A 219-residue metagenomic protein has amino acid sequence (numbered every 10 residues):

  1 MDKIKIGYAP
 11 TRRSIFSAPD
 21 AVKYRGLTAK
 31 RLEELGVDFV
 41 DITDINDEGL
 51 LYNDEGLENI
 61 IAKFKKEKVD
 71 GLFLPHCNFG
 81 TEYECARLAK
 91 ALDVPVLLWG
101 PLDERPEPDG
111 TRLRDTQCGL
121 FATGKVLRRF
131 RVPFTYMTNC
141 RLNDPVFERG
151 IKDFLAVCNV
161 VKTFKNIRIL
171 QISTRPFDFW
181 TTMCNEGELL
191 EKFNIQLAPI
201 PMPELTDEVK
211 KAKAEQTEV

Functional and structural regions predicted by a protein language model:
M1-V219: An N-terminal assembly and electron-transfer interface module characteristic of large anaerobic redox and radical
